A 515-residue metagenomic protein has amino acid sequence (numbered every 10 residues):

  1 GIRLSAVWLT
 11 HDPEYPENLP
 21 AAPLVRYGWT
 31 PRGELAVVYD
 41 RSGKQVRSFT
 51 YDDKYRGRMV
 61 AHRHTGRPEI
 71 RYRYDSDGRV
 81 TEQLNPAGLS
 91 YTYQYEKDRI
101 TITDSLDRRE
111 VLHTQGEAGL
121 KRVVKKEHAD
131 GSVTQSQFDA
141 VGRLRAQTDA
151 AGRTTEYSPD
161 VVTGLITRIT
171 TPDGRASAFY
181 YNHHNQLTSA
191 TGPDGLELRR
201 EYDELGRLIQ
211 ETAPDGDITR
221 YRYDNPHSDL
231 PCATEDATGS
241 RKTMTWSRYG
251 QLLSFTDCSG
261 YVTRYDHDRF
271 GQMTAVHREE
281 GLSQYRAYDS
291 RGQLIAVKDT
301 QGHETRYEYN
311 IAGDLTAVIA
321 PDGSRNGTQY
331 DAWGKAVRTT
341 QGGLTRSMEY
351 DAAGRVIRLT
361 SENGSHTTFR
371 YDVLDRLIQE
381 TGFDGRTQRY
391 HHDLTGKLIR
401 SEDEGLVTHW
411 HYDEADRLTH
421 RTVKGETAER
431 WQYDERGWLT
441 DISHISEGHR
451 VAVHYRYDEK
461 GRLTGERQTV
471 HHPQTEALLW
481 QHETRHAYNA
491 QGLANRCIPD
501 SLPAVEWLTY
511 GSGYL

Functional and structural regions predicted by a protein language model:
G1-L515: Extended charged/polar low-complexity repeat regions
